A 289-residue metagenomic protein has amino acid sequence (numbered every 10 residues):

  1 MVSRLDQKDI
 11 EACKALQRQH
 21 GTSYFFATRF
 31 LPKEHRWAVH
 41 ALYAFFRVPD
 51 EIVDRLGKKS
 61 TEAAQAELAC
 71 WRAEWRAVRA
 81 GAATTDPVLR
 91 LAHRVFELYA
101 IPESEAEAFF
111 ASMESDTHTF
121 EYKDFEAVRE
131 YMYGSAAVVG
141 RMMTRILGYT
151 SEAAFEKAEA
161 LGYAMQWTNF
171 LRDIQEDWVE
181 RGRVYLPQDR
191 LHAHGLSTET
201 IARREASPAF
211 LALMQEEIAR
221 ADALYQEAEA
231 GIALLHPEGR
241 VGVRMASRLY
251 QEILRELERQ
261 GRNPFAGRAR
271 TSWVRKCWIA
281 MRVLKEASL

Functional and structural regions predicted by a protein language model:
M1-Q166, L171, Q175-L289: Catalytic cores of Mg2+-dependent Asp-rich isoprenoid enzymes
